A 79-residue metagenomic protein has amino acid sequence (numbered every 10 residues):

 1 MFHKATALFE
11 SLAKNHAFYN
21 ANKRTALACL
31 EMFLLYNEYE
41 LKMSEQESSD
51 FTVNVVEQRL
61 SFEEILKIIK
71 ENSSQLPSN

Functional and structural regions predicted by a protein language model:
M1-S11, N15-A17: Helix-hairpin-helix/helix-loop-helix acidic hairpins
A5, A26, L30, S44-S48: N-terminal alpha-helical segment
L8, L12, M32-F33, V55 (+1 more regions): Amphipathic alpha-helical segments in well-ordered regions
L12-E40: Active-site beta-strand/loop microenvironment that shapes enzyme catalytic pockets
K42-E57: Short, conserved aromatic-histidine micro-motifs
N54-I68: A structural-propensity feature for long, helix-poor, extended segments
E64-N79: C-terminal domain-closing interface element
